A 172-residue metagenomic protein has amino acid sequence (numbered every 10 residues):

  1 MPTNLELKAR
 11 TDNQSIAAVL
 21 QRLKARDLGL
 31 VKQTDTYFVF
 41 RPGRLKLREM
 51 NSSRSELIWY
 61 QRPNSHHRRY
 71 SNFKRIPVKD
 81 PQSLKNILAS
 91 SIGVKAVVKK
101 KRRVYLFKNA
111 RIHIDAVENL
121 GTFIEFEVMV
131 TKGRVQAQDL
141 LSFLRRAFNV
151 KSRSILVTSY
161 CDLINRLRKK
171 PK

Functional and structural regions predicted by a protein language model:
M1-N109, F148-K172: N-terminal strand-loop-strand beta-hairpin
P2, A17-V19, F123-I124, V135-L144: Glyoxalase I/VOC metalloenzyme domain signal
A96-K132: Conserved, surface-exposed functional patches that form binding/active-site neighborhoods
K132-V157: Mixed-charge, glycine-accented linear interaction segment located at domain edges/termini
